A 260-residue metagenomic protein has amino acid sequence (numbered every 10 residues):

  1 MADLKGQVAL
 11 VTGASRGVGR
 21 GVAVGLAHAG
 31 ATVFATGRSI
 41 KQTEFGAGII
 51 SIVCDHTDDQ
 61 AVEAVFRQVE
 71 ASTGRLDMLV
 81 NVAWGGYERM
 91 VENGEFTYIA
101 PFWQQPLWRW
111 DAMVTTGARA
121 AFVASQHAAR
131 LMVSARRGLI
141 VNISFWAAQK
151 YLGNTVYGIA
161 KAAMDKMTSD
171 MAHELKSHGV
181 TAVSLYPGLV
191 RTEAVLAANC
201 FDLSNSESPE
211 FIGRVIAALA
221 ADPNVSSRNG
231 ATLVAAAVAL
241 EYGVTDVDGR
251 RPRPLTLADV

Functional and structural regions predicted by a protein language model:
Q7, R75-L76, T97, M132-S144 (+2 more regions): Active-site loop of short-chain dehydrogenase/reductase
V8, S15-R16: Conserved glycine-rich cofactor-binding loop
A29-E44: Conserved glycine-rich Rossmann-like NAD(P)H-binding loop of the short-chain dehydrogenase/reductase
A47-Q60: Rossmann-fold cofactor-recognition segment
G85-G86, I99-R109, L139-A163, T168-S177 (+1 more regions): Catalytic loop of short-chain dehydrogenase/reductase
S125-Q126, S169: A short, exposed helix-loop element centered on a Lys and neighboring polar residues
S184, F201-V260: C-terminal helical subdomain
